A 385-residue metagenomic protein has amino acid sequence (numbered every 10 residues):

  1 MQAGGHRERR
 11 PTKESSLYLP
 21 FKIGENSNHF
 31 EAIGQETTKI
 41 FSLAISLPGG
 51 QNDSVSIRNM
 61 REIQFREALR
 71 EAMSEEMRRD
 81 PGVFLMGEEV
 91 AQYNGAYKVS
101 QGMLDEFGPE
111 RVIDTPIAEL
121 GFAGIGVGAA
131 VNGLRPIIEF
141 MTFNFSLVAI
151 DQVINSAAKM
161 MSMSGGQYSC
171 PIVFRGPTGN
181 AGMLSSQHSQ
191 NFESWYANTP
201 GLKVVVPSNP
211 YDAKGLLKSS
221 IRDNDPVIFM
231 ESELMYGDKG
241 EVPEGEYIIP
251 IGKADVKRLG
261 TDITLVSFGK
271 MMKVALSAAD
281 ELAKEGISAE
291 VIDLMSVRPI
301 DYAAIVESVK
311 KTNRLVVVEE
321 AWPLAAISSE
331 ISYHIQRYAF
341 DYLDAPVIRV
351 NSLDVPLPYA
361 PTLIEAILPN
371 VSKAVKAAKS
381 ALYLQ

Functional and structural regions predicted by a protein language model:
A3, T12, A32, T37-T38 (+1 more regions): Ala/Thr-enriched low-complexity intrinsically disordered regions
R7-R10, R58: Basic polycationic patches enriched in arginine
E25, H29, K39-S46, Q51-S56: Short, positively charged and aromatic/hydrophobic N-terminal segments
E36, P177-G179, G260-D262: Active-site-proximal beta-alpha loop/turn segments in soluble metabolic enzymes
S56-P226, M230, E365-A366: Thiamine diphosphate
V90, Y97-E106, Y168-V173, M183 (+1 more regions): Thiamine diphosphate
